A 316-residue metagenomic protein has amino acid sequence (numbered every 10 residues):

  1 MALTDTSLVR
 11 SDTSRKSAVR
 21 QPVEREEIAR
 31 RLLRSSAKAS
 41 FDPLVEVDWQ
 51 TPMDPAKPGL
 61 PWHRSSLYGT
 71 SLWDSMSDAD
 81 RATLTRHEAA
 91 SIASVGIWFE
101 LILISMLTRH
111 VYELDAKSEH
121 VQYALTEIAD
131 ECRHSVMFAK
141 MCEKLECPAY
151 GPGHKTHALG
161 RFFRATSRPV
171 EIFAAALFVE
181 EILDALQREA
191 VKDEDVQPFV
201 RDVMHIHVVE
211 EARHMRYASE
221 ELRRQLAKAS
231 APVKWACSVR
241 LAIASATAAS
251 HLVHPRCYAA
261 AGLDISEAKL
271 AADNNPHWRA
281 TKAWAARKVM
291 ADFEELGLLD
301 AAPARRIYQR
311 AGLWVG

Functional and structural regions predicted by a protein language model:
M1-T108, Y112-V121, E143-G151, K155 (+4 more regions): Terminal targeting/low-complexity segments that flank the catalytic cores of oxidoreductases
G96-E100, I104, E127-C142, F173-D184 (+2 more regions): Alpha-helical transition-metal enzyme core signature, strongest for iron centers
H120-E127, D202-V203, H207: Extended, well-ordered alpha-helical scaffold segments
K140-V209, A236-T247: Active-site-proximal alpha-helical scaffolds that flank and shape metal-associated catalytic sites
R223-A227: C-terminal helix-coil-helix/basic helical segment that borders enzyme active sites and/or dimer interfaces and provides
